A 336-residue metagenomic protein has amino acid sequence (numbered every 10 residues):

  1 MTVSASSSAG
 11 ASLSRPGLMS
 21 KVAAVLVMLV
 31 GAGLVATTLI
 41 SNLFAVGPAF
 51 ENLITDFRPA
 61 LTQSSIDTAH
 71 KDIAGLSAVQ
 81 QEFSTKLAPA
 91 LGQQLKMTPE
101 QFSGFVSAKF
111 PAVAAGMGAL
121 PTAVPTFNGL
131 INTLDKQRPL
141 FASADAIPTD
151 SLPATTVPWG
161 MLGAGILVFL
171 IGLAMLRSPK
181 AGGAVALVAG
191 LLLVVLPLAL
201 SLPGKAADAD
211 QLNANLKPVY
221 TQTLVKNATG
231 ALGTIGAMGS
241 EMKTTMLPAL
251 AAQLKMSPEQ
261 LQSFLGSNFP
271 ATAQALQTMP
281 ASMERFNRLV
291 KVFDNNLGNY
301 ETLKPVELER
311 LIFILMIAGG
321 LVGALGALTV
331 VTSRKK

Functional and structural regions predicted by a protein language model:
T2-T38, T155-G204, L311, L315-K336: Juxtamembrane interface at the cytosolic side of transmembrane helices
V35-T156, L198-G319: Extracytoplasmic/ectodomain regions of membrane proteins and secreted proteins
